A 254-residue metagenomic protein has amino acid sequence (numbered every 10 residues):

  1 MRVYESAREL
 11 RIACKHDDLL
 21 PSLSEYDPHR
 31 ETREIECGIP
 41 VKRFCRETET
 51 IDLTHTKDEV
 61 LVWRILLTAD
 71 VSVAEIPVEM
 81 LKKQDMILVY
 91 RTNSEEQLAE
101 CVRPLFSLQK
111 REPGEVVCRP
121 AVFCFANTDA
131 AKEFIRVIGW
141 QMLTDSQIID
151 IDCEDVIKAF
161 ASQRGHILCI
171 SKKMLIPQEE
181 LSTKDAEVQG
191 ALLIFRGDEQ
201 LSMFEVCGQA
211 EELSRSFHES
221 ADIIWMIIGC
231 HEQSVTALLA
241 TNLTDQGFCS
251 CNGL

Functional and structural regions predicted by a protein language model:
M1-L254: Tubulin/FtsZ superfamily GTPase core signature
